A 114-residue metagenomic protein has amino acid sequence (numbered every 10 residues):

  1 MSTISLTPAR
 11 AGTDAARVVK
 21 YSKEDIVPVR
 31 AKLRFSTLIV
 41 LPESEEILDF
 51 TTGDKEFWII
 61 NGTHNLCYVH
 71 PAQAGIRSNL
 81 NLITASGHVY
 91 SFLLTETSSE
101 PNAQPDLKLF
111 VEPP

Functional and structural regions predicted by a protein language model:
T3-P114: A general "mature secreted/periplasmic domain" signal
